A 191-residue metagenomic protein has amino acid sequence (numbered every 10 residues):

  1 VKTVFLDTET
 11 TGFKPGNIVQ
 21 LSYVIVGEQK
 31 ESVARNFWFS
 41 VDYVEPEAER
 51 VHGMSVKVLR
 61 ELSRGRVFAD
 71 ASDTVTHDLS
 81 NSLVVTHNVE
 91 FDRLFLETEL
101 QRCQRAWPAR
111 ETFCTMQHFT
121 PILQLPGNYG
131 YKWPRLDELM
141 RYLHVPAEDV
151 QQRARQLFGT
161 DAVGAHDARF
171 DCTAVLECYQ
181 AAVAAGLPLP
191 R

Functional and structural regions predicted by a protein language model:
V1-A109, E138-V145: Conserved non-catalytic scaffold segment of RNase H-like nuclease domains
L62, F113, R153: Residue-level "edge-of-site" marker
S80-E90, F95-L100, Y129-R191: Acidic, Mg2+-coordinating catalytic module of metal-dependent nucleases/exonucleases that use a two-metal-ion mechanism
F113-Y131: Short alpha-helix plus adjacent loop in nuclease-associated cores
